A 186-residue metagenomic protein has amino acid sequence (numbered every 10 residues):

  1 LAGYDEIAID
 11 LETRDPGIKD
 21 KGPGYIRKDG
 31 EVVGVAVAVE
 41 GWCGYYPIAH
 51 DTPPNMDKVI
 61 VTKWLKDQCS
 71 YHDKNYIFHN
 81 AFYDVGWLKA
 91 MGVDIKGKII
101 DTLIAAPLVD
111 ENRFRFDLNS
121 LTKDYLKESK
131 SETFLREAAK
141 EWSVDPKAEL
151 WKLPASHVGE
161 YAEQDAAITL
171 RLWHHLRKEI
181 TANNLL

Functional and structural regions predicted by a protein language model:
L1-K28, D51, D57-C69: Long, highly charged low-complexity segments
G30-V33, V37-A182: Active-site-proximal helix-loop-helix substrate-binding element of RNase H-like nuclease domains
